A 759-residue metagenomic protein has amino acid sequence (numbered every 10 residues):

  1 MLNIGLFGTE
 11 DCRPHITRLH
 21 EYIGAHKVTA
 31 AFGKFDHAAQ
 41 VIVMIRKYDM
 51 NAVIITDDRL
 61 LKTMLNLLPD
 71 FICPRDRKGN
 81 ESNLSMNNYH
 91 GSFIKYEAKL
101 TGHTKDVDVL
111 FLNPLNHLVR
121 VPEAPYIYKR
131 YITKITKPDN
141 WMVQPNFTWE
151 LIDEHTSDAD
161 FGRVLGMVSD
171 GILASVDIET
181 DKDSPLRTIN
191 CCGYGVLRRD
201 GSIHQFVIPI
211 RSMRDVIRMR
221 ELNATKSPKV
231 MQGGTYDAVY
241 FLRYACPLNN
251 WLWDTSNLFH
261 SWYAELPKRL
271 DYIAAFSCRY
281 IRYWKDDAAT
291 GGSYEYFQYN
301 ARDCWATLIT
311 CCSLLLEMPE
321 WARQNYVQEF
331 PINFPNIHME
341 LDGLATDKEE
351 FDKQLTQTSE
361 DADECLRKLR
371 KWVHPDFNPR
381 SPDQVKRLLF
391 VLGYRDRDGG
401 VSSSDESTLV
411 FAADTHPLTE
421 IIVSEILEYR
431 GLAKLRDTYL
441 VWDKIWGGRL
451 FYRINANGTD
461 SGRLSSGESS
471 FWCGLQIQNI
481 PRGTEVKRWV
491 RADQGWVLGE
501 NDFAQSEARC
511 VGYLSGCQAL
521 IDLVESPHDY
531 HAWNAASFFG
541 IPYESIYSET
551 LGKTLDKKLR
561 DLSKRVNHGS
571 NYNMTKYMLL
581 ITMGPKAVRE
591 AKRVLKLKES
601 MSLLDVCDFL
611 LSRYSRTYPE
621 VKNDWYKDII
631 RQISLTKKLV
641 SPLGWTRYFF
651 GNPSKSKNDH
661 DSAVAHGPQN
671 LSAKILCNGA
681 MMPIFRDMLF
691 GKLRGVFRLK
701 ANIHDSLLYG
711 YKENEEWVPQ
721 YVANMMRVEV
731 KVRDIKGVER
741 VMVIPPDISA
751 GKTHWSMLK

Functional and structural regions predicted by a protein language model:
M1-V143: A polyanion-binding, active-site-adjacent surface
L2-L6, E10-A31, Q144-Y272, F276 (+2 more regions): Conserved RNase H-like, two-metal-ion catalytic cores of nucleic-acid enzymes
L65-G91, V109, N113-H117, G195-L197 (+3 more regions): Metal-dependent phosphoesterase core characteristic of DEDDh/y 3'-5' exonuclease domains
K137-I208, F276-S277, W284, A289-R482 (+6 more regions): Conserved "right-hand" nucleotidyltransferase catalytic core of DNA-directed polymerases
D183, G234-P247, H260-Y263, K386-G393 (+3 more regions): Short active-site loop/helix that positions an aromatic residue
I337, L341, Y394-R395, K444-G447 (+6 more regions): Conserved catalytic core of nucleic-acid polymerases
E590, N724-I735: A common structural junction motif
N714-Y721: Short, conserved charged micro-motifs
